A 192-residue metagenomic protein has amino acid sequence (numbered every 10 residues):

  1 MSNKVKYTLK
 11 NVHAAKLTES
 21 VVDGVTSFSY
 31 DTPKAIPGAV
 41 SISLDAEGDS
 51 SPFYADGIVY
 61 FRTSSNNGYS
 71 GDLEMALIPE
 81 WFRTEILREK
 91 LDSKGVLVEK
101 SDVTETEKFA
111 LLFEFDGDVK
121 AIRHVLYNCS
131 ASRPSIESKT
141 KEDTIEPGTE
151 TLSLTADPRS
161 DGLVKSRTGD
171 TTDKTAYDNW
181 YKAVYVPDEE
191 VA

Functional and structural regions predicted by a protein language model:
M1-R83, A131-T149: Solvent-exposed edge beta-strands and adjacent loop segments that serve as assembly or binding interfaces
K4-K6, K10, K16, K34 (+9 more regions): Context-gated lysine
K16-L17, A121, T155, S160: Short secondary-structure transition/capping segments
S29-K34, R123-C129, S166-D170: Short amphipathic beta-strand/extended segments with alternating polar/hydrophobic composition
I36-G38, E80, K120, T171-D178: Low-complexity, intrinsically disordered regions enriched in charged/polar residues
F61-Y127: Structured, beta-strand-rich domain cores that present glycine/charged loop surfaces used to bind extended ligands
C129-A192: Mixed-charge, glycine-accented linear interaction segment located at domain edges/termini
